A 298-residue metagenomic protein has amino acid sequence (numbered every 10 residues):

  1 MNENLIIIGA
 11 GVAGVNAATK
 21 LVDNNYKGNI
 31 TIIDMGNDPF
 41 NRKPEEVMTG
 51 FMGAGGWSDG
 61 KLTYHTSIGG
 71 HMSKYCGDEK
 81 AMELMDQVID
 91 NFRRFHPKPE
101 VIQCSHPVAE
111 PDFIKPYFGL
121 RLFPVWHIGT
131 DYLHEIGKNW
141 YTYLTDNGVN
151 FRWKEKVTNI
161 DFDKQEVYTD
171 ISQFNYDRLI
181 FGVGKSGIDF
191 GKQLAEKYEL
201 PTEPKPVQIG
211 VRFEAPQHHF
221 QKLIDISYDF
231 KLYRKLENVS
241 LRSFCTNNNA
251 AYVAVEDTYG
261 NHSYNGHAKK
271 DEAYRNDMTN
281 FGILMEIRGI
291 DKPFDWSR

Functional and structural regions predicted by a protein language model:
M1-G69, H106-R298: Residues forming the flavin
G50-Q103: Dinucleotide-binding Rossmann-like beta1-alpha1 core, especially the glycine-rich loop that anchors the ADP
